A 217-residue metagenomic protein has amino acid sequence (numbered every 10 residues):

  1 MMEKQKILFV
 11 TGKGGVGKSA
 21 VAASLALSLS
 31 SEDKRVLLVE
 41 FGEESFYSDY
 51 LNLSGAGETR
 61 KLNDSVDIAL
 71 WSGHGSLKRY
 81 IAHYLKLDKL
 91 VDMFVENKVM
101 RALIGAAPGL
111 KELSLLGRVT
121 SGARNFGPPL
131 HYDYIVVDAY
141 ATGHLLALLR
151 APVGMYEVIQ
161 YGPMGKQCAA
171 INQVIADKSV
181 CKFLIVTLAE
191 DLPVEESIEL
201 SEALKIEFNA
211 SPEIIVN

Functional and structural regions predicted by a protein language model:
M1-Q5: Phosphate-binding P-loop
I7, N97-A102, L149-V153: Gly-rich Lys/Arg/Thr-decorated short loops/hinges at beta-loop-alpha junctions or inter-strand turns that position
F9-G73, L149-P152: Walker A/P-loop NTP-binding active-site region of P-loop NTPases, recognizing the glycine-rich GxxxxGKT/S
F9-T11, R101-G105, L184-I185: Glycine- and acidic
V16, A20-S24, S31-E32, L37 (+3 more regions): Conserved catalytic-core segment of NTP-binding enzymes
E44-L90, A123-P128, Y132-Y134, G154 (+1 more regions): Phosphate-binding loop that captures ATP/GTP phosphates
G75-Y84, A106-L115, V174-L184: Noncatalytic linker/hinge segments flanking ATPase motor cores
H83-S121: ATP-hydrolysis module of ASCE/P-loop NTPase motor domains, specifically the Walker B Asp-Glu catalytic pair
